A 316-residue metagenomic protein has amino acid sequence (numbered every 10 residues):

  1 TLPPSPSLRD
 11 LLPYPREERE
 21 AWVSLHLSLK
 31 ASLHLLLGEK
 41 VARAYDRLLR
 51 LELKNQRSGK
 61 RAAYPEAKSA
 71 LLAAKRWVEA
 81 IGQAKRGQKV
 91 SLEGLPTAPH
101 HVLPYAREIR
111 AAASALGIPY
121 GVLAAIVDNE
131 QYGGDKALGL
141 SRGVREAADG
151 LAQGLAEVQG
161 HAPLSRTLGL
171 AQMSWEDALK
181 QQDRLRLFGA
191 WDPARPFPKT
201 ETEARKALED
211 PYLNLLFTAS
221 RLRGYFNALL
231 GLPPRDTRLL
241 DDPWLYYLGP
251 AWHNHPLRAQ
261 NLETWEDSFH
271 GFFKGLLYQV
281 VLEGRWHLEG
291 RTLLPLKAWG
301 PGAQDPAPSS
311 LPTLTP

Functional and structural regions predicted by a protein language model:
P3-S5, S309-T315: Ser/Thr-rich, Proline-interspersed low-complexity disordered segments
P3-S58, P65: Extreme N-terminal leader/anchor segments
D10-P13, P312-P316: Intrinsically disordered, low-complexity segments used for protein-protein interactions
L35, A42, D46, R57-P306: Catalytic glycan-binding domains that act on GlcNAc-containing polysaccharides
